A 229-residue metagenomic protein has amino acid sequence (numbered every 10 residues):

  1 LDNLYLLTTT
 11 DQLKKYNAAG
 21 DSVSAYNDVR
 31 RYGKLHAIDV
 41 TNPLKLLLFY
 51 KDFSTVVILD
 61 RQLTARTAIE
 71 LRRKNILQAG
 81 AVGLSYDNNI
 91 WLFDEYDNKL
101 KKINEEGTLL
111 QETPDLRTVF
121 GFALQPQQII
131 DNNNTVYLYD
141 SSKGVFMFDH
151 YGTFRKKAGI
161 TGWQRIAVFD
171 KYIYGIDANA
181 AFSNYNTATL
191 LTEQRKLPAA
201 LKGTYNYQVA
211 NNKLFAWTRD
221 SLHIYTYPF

Functional and structural regions predicted by a protein language model:
L1-F229: Eukaryotic scaffold repeat domains enriched in small/polar residues
